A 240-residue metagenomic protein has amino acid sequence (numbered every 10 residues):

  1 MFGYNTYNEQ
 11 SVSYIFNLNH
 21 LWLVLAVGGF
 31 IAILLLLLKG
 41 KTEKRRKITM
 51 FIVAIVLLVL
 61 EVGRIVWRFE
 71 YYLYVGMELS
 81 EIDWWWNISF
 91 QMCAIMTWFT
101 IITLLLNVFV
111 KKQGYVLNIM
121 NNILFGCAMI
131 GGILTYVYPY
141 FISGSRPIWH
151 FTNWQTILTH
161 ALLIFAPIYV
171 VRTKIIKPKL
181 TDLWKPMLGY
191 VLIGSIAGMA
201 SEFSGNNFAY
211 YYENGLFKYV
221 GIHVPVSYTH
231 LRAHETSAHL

Functional and structural regions predicted by a protein language model:
F2-G28: Hydrophobic transmembrane alpha-helical segments in integral membrane proteins
A32-L35, T100, L162-L180: Alpha-helical transmembrane segments in multipass membrane proteins, preferentially the mid-helix core
L38-T49, V108-M120, T173-L183: Membrane-interface helix-boundary motifs at transmembrane edges
I48-L104: A glycine-rich, hydrophobic loop/mini-helix early in the fold
L57-V66, A128-P139, Y190-M199: Aromatic-anchored segments of alpha-helical transmembrane domains
L105-P167: Membrane-proximal helix-loop-helix units in multi-pass membrane proteins
N206-S227: Short, membrane-exposed interhelical loops at transmembrane-helix boundaries
T229-T236: Conserved small/polar residues in nucleotide/adenosyl-binding loops
